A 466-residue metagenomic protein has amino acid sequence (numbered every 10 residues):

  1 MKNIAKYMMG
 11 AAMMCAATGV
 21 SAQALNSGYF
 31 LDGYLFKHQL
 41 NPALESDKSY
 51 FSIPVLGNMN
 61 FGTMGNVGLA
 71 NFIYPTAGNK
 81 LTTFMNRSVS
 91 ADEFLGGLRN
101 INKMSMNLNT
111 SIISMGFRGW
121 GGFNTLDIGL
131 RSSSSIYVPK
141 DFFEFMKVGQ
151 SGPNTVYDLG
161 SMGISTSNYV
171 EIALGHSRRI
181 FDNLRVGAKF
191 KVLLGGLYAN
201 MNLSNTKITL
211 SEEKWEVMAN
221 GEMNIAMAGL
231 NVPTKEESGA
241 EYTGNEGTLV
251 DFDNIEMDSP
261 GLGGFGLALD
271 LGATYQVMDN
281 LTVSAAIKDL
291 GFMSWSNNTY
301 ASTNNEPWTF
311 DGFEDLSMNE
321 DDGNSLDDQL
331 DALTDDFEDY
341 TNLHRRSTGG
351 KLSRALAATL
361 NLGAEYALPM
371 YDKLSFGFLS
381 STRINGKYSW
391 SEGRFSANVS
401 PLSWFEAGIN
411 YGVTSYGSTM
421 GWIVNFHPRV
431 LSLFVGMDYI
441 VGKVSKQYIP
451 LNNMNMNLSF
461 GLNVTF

Functional and structural regions predicted by a protein language model:
M1-N26, A364, F466: Bacterial Sec-dependent N-terminal signal peptides
Q23-F466: Subset of outer-membrane beta-barrel
